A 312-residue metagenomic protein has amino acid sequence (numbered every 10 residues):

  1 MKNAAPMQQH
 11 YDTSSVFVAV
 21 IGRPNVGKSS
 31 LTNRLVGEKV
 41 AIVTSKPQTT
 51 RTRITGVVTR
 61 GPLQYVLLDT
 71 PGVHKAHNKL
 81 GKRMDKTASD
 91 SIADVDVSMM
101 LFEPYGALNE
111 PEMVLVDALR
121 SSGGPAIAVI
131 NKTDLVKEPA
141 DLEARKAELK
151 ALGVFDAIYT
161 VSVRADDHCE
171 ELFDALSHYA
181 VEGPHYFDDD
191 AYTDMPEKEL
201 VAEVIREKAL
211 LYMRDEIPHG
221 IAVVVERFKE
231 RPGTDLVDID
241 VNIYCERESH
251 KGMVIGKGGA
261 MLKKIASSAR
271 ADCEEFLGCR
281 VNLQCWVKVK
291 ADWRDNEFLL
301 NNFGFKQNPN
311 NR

Functional and structural regions predicted by a protein language model:
K2-V97, F102: Conserved G1/Walker A P-loop phosphate-binding module
A19, N33, T52, G56 (+13 more regions): Solvent-exposed alpha-helical segments within well-ordered globular domains of core cellular machineries
G27, H168, M261: Conserved glycine(s) of the Walker
E38, V57-G61, A76, S91 (+10 more regions): Conserved, well-folded catalytic cores of nucleic-acid-processing and energy-transducing macromolecular machines
T50, V73-K75, A107-L108, V136-K137 (+1 more regions): Catalytic P-loop NTPase motifs of RecA-like helicase/translocase cores
T59-Q64, R83-I158, K229-G233: Conserved C-terminal guanine-recognition region of P-loop GTPase G domains, centered on the G4
G124-I127, D134-E197: Canonical P-loop GTPase G-domain recognition
E197-R312: P-loop NTP-binding site
